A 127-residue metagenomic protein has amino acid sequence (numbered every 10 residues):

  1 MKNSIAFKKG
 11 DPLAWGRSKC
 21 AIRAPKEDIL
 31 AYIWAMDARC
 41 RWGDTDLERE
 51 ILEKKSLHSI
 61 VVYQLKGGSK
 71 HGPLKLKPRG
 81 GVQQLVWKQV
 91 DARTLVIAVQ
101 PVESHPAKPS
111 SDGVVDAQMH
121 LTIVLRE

Functional and structural regions predicted by a protein language model:
M1-E127: Eukaryotic helix-grip
